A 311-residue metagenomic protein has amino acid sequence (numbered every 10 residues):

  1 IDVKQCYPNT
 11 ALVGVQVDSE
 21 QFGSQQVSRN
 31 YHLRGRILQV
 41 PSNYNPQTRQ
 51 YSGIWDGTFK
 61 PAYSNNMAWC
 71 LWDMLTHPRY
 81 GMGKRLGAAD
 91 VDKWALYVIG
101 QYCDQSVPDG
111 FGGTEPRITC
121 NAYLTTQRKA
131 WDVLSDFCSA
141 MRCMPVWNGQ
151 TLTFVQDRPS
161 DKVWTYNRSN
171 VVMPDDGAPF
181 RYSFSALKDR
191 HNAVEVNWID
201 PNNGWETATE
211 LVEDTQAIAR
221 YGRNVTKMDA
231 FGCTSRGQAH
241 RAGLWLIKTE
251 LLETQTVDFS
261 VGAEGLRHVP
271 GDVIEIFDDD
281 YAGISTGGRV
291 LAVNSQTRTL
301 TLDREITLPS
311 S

Functional and structural regions predicted by a protein language model:
I1-M141, N148, I199, G204-E206 (+1 more regions): Polar, S/T/G-rich
V3-C6, A11-L12, S19-Q21, N121 (+2 more regions): Surface-exposed, non-catalytic interaction/assembly patches
Y51-I54, I118, P174-A178, T249-F259: Short linear interaction motifs
S64, T126-A130, D136-C138, P145-N148 (+9 more regions): Active-site-proximal structural scaffolding
H77, G81, C143, T151 (+6 more regions): Short loop/turn segments at secondary-structure transitions that flank enzyme active sites
A122-T126, W147-G149, Q156-R158, W198-D200 (+4 more regions): Active-site proximal loops enriched in glycine and acidic residues that flank catalytic Cys/His/Asp and coordinate
Q150-T153, R298-L300: Hydrophobic residues embedded in beta-strands of well-ordered beta-sheets
F231, G237-S311: Autoprocessing Asn-cyclization modules and mimics
